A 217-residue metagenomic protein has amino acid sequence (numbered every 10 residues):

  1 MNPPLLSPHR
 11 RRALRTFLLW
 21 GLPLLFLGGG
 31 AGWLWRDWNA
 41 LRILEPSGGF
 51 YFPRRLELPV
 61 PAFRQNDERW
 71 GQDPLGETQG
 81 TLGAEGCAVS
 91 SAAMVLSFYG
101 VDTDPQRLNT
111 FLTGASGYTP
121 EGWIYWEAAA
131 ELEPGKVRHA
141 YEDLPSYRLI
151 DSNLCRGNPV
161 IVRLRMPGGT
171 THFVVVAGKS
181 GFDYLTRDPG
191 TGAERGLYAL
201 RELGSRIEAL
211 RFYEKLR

Functional and structural regions predicted by a protein language model:
N2-G117: Active-site-adjacent structural segments surrounding the nucleophilic cysteine of cysteine proteases and isopeptidases
N2-H9, R36, A93-R217: Conserved active-site-adjacent core of cysteine acyl-enzyme catalytic domains
